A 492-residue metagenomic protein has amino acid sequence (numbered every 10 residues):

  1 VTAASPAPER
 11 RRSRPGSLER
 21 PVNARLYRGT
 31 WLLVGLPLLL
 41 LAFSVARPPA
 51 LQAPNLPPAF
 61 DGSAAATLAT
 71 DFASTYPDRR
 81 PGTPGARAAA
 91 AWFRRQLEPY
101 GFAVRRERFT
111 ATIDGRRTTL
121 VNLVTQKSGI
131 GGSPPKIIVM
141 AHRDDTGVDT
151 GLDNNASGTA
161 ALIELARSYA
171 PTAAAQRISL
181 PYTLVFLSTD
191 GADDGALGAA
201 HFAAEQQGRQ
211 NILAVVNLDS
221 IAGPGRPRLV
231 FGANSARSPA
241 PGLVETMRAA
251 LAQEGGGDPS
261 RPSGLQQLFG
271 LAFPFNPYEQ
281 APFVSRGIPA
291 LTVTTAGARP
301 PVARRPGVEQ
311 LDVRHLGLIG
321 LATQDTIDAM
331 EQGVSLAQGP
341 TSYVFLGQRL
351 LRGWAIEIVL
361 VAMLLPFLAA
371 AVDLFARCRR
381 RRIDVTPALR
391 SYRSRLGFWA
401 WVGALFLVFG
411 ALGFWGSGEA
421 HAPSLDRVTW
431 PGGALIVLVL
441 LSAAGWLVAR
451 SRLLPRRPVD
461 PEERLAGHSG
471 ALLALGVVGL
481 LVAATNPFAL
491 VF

Functional and structural regions predicted by a protein language model:
V1-V22: N-terminal Lys/Arg-rich, disordered targeting/topogenic segments
R20, V34, P458-V459: N-terminal membrane-targeting/anchoring modules of bacterial envelope and secretion proteins
R20-R25, L38, G479-L481: Linear, non-domain "peripheral" regions
N23-T30, S394: Alpha-helical transmembrane segments and their helix-start/interface "positive-inside/aromatic belt" motifs in integral
Y27-S44: Hydrophobic membrane-insertion alpha-helices, especially the h-region of bacterial N-terminal signal peptides
P48-V344: Soluble extramembrane regions of membrane proteins in the secretory/endomembrane system
V313-L316, D325-D384: Charged, amphipathic alpha-helical linkers/stalks
I356-F492: Alpha-helical transmembrane segments of integral membrane proteins
